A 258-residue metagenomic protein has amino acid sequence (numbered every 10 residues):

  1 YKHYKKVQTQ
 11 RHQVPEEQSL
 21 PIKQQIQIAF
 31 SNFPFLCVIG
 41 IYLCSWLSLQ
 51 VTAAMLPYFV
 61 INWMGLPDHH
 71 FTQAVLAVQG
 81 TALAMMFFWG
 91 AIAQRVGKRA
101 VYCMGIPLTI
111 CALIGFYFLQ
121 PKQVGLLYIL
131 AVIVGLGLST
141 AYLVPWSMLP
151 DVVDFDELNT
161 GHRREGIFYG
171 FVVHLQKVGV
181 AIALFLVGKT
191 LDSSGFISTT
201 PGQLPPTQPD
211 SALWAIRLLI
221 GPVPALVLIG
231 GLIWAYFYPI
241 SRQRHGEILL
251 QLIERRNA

Functional and structural regions predicted by a protein language model:
Y1-P57, I61-L66, I216, P224-A258: Intracellular loop-helix junctions on the cytosolic face of multi-pass helical membrane proteins
L56, N62-T81, L126-I129, S211-L219: Loop-to-transmembrane helix entry
Q79-F87, S139, A181: Residue-level signature of mid-helix packing/kink "hotspots" within the transmembrane helices of 12-pass Major
A84-K98: Helix-to-loop junctions at the C-terminal end of transmembrane segments in multipass secondary transporters
Q94-L108, E157-R164: Cytoplasmic membrane-interface "Motif A"-like loop-to-helix N-cap segments of 12-TM Major Facilitator Superfamily
P107-K122: C-terminal ends and interior cores of transmembrane alpha-helices in multi-pass membrane transporters/permeases
V124-V144, M148: Hydrophobic core of transmembrane alpha-helices in multi-pass small-molecule transporters, especially MFS/SLC-type
K189-V227: A membrane-interface helix-boundary motif in multi-pass transporters
